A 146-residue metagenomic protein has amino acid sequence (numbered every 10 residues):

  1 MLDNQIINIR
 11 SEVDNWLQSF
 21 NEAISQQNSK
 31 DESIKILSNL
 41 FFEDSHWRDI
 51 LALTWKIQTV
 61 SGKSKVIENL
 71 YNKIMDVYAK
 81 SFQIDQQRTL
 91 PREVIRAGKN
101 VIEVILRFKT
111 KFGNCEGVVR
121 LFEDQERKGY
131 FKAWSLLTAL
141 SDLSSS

Functional and structural regions predicted by a protein language model:
L2, R10, Q26-G98: A solvent-exposed, acidic/Ser-Thr-rich amphipathic alpha-helical stretch
N4-S19, A23: Long, non-globular regulatory segments flanking folded domains
S25-K35, E123-K132: Intrinsically disordered, low-complexity coil segments
A97-I105: Short, hydrophobic/aromatic-rich segments at coil-to-beta transitions
R107, K111-S146: Short beta-strand edge/turn micro-motifs at domain boundaries
